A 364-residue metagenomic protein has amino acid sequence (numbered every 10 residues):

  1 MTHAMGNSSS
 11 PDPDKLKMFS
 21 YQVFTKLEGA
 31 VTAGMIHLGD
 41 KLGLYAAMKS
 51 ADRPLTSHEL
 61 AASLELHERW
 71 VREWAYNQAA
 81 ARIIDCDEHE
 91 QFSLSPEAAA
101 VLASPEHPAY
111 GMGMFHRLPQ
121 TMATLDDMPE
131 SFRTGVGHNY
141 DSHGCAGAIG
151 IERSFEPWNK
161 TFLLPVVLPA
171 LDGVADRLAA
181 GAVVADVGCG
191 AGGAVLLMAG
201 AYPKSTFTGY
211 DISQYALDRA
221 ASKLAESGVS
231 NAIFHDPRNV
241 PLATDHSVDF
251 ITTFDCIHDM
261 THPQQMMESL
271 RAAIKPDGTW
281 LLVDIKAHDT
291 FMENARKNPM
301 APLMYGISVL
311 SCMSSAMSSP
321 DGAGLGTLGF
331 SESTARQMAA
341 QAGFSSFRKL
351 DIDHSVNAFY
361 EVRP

Functional and structural regions predicted by a protein language model:
D14, Q22-A47, R72-A182: Conserved Class I S-adenosyl-L-methionine-dependent methyltransferase catalytic core
V183-A185, V195-V240: Class I SAM-dependent methyltransferase SAM/SAH-binding core
G188-G192: Class I SAM-dependent methyltransferase "Motif I" SAM/SAH-binding loop
V240-I251: A short acidic, Gly/Pro-enriched loop at the edge of an enzyme's catalytic core that lines a small-molecule cofactor
D249-P263: A short SAM/SAH-binding and catalytic strip from SAM-dependent methyltransferases
Q264-P276: A short glycine-rich, Lys/Arg-flanked "PGG" loop and its adjoining helix->strand segment in the class I
V283-Q341: C-terminal alpha-helical "lid/dimerization" subdomain adjacent to the S-adenosyl-L-methionine
A342-P364: Core SAM-dependent methyltransferase catalytic element
